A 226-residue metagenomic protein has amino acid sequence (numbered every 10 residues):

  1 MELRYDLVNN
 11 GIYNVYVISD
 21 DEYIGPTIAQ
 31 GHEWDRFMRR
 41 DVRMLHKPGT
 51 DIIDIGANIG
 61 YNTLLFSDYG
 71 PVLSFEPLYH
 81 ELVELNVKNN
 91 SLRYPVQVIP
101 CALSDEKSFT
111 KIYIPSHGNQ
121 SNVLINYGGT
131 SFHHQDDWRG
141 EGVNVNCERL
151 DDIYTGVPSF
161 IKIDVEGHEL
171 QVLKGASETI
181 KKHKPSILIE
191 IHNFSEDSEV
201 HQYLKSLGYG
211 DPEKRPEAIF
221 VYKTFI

Functional and structural regions predicted by a protein language model:
M1-P95, Q135-E141, E196, Q202-Y203 (+2 more regions): S-adenosyl-L-methionine
A29-D51, Q97, F109-K111, Y127-H183 (+2 more regions): Short internal loop-to-helix segment that lines adenine-nucleotide cofactor pockets
A57-I59, Y79, D105, V165-E169 (+1 more regions): Short, glycine/acidic-enriched loop or turn micro-motifs at the edges of active sites
A102-D105, R149: Conserved acidic residues
S108-G118: Polar, low-complexity loop segments and adjacent catalytic/binding residues used for recognizing and processing sugar
H117-I125, G210-P212: A polyampholytic, Gly/Pro-enriched intrinsically disordered region
